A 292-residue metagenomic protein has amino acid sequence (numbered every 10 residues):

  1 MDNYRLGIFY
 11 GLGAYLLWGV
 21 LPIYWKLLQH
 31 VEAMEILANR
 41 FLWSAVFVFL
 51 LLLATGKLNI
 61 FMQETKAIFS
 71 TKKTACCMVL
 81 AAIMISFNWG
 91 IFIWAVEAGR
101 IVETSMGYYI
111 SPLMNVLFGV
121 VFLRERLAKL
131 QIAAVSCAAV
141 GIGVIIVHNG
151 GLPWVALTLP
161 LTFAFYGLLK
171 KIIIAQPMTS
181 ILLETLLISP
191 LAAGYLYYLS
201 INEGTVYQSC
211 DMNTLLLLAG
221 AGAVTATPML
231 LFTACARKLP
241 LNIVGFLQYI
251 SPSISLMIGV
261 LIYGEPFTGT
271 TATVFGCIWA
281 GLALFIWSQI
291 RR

Functional and structural regions predicted by a protein language model:
M1-L37, G143-I172, G194, R292: Glycine-/small-residue-enriched transmembrane alpha-helix faces in small-molecule transporters and effluxers
M1-Y10, V46-L80, K129, I181 (+3 more regions): Membrane-interface interhelical linkers
L12, L16-V20, Y24, V79-V96 (+5 more regions): Hydrophobic alpha-helical transmembrane segments of multi-pass membrane transport proteins, especially secondary
L28, I36, R40, A95-V96 (+6 more regions): Hydrophobic/aromatic residues within transmembrane alpha-helices of multi-pass small-molecule transporters
F41, H148, Y249, S253-R292: C-terminal-most transmembrane helix of multi-pass membrane proteins
W43, F47, G107-V121, L191 (+2 more regions): Alpha-helical transmembrane segments of compact multi-pass small-molecule transporters, enriched in specific families
S105-I110, P177-L187, A226-L261: Helix-helix packing/entry segments at the starts of transmembrane helices
Y108, R124-V144, G150-L157, G264-G281: Loop-to-transmembrane alpha-helix entry segments
